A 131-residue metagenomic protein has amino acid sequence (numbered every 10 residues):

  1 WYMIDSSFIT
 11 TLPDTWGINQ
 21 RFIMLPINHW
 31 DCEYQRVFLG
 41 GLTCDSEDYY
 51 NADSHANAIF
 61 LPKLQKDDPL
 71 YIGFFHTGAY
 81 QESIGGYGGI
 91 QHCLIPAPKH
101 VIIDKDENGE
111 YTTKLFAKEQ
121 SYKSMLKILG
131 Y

Functional and structural regions predicted by a protein language model:
W1-Y131: Charged (often Lys/Glu-rich) extended helix/loop segments that serve as interaction or gating elements
